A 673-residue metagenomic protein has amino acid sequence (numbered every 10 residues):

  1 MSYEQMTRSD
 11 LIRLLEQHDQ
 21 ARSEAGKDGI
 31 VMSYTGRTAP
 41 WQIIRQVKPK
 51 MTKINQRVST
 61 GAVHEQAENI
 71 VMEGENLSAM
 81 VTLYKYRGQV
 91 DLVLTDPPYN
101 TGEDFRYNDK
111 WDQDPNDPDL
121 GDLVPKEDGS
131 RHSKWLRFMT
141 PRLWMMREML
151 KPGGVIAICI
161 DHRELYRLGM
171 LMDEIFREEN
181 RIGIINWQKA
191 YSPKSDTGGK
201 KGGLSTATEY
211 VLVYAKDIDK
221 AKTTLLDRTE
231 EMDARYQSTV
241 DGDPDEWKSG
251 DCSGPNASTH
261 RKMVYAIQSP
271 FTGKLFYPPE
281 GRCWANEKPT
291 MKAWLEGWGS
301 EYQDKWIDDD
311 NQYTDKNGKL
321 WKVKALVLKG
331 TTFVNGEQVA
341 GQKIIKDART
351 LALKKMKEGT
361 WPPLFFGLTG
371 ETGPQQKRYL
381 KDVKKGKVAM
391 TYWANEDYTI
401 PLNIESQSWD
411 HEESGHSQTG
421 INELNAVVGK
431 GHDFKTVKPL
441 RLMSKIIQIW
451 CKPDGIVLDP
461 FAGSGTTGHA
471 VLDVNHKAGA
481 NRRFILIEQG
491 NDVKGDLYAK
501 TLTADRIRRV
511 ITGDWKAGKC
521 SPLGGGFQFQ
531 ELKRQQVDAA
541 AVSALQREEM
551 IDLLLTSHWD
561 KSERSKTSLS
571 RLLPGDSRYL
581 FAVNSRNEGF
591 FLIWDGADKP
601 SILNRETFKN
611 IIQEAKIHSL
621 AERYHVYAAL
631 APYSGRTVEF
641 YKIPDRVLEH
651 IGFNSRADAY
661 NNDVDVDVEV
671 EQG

Functional and structural regions predicted by a protein language model:
Y3-I456, Q672-G673: Class I S-adenosyl-L-methionine
Y34, L136, R163-R167, E174 (+1 more regions): Conserved S-adenosyl-L-methionine
M72-G74, I158-I160, N395, P460 (+3 more regions): Short His-Asn-centered micro-motif
Y86-R87, Y107-K110, L171-D173, V471 (+3 more regions): Short, glycine/charged-enriched secondary-structure capping and boundary segments
D91, G153-I156, R181-G183, G455-L458 (+3 more regions): Residue-level recognition of the N-termini of beta-strands and the immediately preceding loop/turn
V93-P98, A157-D161, A215, P460-G463 (+3 more regions): Generic beta-strand/beta-sheet core signal
D473, K477-G673: PRPP-dependent phosphoribosyltransferase catalytic core
